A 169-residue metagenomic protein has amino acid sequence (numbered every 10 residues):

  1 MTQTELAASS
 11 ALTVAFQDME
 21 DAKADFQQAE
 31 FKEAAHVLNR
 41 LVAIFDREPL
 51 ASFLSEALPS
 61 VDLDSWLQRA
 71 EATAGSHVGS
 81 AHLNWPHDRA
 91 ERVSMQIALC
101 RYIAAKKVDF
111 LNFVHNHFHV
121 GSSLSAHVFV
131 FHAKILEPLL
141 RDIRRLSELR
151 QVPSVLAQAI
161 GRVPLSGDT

Functional and structural regions predicted by a protein language model:
T2-A157: Charged interaction/catalytic cores of defense and host-pathogen modules
A157-P164: Long, charged, helix-prone linker segments
